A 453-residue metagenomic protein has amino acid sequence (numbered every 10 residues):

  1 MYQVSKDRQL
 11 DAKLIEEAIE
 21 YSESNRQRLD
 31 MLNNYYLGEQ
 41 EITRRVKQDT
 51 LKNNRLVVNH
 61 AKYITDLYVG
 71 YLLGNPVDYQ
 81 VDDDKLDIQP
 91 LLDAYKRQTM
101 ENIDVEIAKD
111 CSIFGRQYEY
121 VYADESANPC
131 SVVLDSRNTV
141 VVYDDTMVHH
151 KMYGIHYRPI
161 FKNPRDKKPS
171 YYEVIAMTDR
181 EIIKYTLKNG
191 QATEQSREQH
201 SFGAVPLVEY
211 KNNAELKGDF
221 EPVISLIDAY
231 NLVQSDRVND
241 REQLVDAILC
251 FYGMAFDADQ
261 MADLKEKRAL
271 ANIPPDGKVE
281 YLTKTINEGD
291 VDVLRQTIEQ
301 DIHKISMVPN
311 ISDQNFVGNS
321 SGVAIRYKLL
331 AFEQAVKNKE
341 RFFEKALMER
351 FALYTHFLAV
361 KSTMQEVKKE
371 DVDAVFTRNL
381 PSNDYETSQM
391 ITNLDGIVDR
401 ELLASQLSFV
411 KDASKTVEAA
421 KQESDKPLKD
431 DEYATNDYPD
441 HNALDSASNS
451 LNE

Functional and structural regions predicted by a protein language model:
M1-S131, S448, N452-E453: Extended, helix-rich architectural segments
N25, E39, T43, Y71 (+12 more regions): Short secondary-structure junctions and interdomain/linker hinges
H60, L67, Y71-L72, P76 (+12 more regions): Generic structural signal for hydrophobic core residues of well-folded globular domains
D87, Y95-T99, I103, C111 (+7 more regions): Short amphipathic alpha-helical segments
K109, Y281-D292, E333-E340, N393: Short, charged/polar micro-motifs that form catalytic or ligand-binding hotspots
S112-I113, Y118-E215: Extended, regular secondary-structure scaffolds
T193-A324: Extended, charged amphipathic alpha-helical segments
A258, L270, T297-E453: C-terminal helix-loop subdomains that flank or include functional centers
